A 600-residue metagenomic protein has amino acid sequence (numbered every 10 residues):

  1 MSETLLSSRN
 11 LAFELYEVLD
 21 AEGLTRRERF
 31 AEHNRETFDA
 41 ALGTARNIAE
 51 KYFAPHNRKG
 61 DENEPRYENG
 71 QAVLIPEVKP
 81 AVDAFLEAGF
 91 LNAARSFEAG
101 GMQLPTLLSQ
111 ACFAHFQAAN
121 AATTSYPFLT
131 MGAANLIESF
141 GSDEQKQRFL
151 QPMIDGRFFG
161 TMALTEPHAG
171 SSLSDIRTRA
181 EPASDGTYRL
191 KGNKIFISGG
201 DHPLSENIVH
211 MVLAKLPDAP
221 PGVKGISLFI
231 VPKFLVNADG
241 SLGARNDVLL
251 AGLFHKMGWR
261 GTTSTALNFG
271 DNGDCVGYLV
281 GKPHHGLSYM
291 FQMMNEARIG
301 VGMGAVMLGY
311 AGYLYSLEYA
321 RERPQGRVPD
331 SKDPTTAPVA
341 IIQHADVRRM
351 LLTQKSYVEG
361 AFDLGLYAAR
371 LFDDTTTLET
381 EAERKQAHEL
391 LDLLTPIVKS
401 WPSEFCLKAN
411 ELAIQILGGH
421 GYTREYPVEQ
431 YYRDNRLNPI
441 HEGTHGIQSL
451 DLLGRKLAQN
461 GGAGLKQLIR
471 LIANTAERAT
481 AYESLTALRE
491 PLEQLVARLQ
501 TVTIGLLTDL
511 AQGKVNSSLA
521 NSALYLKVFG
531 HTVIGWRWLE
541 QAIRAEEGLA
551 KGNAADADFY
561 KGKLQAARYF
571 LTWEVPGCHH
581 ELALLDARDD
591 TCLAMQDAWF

Functional and structural regions predicted by a protein language model:
M1-T124, R148, D373, A583-L584 (+1 more regions): Amphipathic, small/basic residue-rich leader segments at the start of a protein or domain
S2-L5, N10, P182, W259 (+4 more regions): Alpha-helix capping/hinge segments and adjacent helical runs
P65, Y126-T130, G141-P182, N193 (+5 more regions): Internal maturation/activation junctions in enzymes
A99, Q459, N474-F600: C-terminal amphipathic alpha-helical interaction region
A133, S142-Q145, F149, T444 (+1 more regions): A structural-propensity feature for long, helix-poor, extended segments
T187, K191-R245: A short core secondary-structure module
F196, L235-A251, K256, A266-A297 (+2 more regions): A glycine-rich, basic-preceded beta-loop-alpha segment at the flavin cofactor/substrate interface of flavin-utilizing
E359-V398, I504-A520, Q541-D558: C-terminal helix-coil-helix/basic helical segment that borders enzyme active sites and/or dimer interfaces and provides
